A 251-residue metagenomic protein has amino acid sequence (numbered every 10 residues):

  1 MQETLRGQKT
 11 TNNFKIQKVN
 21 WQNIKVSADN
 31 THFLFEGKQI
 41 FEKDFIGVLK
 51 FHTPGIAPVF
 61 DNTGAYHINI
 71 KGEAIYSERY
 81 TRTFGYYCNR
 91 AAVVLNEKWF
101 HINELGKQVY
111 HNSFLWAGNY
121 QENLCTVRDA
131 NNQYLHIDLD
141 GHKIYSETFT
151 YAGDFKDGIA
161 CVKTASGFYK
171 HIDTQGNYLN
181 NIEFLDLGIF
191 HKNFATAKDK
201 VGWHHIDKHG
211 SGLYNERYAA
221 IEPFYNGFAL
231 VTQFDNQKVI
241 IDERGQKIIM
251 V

Functional and structural regions predicted by a protein language model:
Q2-V251: Residue-level detector of conserved, function-critical positions
